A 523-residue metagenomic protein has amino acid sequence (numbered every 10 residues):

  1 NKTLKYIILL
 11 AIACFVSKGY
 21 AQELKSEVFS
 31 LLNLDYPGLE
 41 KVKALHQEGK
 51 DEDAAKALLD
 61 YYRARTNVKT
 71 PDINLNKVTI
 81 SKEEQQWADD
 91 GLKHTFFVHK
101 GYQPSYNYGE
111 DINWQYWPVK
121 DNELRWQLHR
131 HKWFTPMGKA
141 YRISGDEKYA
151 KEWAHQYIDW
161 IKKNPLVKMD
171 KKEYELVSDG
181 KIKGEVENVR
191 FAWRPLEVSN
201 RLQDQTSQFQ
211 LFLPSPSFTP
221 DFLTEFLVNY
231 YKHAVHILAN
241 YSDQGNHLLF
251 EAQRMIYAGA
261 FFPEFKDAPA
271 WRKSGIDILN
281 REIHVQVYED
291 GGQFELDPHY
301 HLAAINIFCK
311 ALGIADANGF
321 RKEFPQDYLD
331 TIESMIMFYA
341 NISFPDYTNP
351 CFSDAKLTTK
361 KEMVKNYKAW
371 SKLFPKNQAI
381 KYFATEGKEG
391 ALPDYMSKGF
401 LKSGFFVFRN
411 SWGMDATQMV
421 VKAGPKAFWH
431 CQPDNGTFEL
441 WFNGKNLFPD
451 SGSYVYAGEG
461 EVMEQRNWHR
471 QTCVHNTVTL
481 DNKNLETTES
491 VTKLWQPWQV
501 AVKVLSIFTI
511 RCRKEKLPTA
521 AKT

Functional and structural regions predicted by a protein language model:
N1-E23: Bacterial Sec-dependent N-terminal signal peptides
Q22-H99: Extreme N-terminal leader/anchor segments
E27, E40-K41, P118-V119, E187-N188 (+3 more regions): Short alpha-helical segments and helix-capping/turn motifs at coil-helix boundaries
K50-D51, E84, D146, K360 (+1 more regions): Short, solvent-exposed helix-helix connector turns and helix-capping sites enriched in acidic/polar residues
H99-Y102, Y106-G109, V119, V189 (+2 more regions): Short, ordered beta-strand-loop transition motifs
S105-Q115, K120-E333: Aromatic-lined, polymer-binding surfaces characteristic of secreted/periplasmic polysaccharide-degrading enzymes
Y288, G292-F448, I507: Carbohydrate-active enzyme catalytic cores, enriched for enzymes that act on polyanionic acidic polysaccharides
D394-T523: Non-catalytic C-terminal accessory modules of carbohydrate-active enzymes
